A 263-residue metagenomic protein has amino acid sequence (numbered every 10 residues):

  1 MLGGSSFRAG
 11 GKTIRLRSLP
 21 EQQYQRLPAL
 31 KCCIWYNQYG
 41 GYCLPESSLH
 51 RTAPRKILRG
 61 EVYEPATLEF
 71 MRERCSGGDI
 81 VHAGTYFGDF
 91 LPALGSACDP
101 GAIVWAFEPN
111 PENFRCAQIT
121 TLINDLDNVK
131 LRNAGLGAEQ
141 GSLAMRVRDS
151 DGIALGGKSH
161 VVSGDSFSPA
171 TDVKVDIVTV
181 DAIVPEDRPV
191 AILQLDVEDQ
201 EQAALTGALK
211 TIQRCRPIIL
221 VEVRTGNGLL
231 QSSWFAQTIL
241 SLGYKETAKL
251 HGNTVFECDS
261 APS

Functional and structural regions predicted by a protein language model:
M1-N110, R115-T120, N124, P169 (+4 more regions): S-adenosyl-L-methionine
Q38-L68, D127, R132-D187: Glycine-rich adenosyl-binding loop in Rossmann-like folds that engage adenosine-containing cofactors
F70, A93-A97, A204-T211, W234: A short acidic, amphipathic alpha-helical/loop segment
D79-F90, D176-N227: Active-site segment flanking the S-adenosylmethionine/decSAM binding pocket in AdoMet-dependent transferases
D99-P100, L122-D127, I153, I212-C215: Short helix-capping segments at alpha-helix termini
Q231-I239: Short, aromatic/basic amphipathic alpha-helical patches
